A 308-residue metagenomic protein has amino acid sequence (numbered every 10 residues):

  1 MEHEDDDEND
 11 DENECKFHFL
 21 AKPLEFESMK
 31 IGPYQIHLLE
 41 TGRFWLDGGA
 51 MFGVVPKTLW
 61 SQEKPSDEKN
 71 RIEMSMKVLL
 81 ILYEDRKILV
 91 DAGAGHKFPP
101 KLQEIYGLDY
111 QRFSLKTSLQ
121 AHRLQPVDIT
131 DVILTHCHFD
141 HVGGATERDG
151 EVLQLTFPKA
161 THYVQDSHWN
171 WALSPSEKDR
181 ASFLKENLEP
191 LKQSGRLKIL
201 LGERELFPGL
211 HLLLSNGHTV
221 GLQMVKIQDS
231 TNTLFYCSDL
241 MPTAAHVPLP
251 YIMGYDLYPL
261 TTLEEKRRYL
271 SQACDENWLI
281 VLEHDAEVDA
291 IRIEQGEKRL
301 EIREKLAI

Functional and structural regions predicted by a protein language model:
M1-E27: Intrinsic disorder/low-complexity segments
I31-Q35, G42-H122, M224-D239: Conserved beta-strand hairpin/beta-sheet module of binuclear metal-dependent hydrolase folds, prominently
T41-R43, A92-G95, C137, S167-H168 (+3 more regions): Active-site metal-binding loops of divalent metal-dependent hydrolases
I88-V90, I133, H162, L234-Y236 (+1 more regions): Residue-level marker for buried hydrophobic side chains located in beta-strands that build the well-ordered beta-sheet
Y106-T117, S230-I308: Cap/insert and terminal regions of metallo-dependent hydrolase folds
Y110-L124, D128, T156-L214, E264-N277: Metallo-beta-lactamase
I129-D140: Metallo-beta-lactamase
V142-V152, R292-E294: Metal-dependent catalytic neighborhoods of phosphoester/phosphodiester hydrolases
